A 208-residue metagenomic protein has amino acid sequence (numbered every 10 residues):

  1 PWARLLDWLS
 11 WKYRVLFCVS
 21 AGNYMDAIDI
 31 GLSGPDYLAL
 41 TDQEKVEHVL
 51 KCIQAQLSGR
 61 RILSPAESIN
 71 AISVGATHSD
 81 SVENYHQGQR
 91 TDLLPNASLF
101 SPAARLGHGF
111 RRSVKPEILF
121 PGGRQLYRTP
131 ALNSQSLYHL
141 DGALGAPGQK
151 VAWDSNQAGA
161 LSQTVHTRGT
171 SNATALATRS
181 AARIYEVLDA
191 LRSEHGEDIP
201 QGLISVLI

Functional and structural regions predicted by a protein language model:
P1-S68, H78-S81, L161-L176: Substrate-binding/access-modulating region of protease and related hydrolase catalytic domains
W8-L16, R124-Y127, E186-E194: Secondary-structure boundary elements
C18, I72-G75, L119: Hydrophobic/aromatic beta-strand patches that form the interior of the parallel beta-sheet core in alpha/beta enzyme
Q54-S58, S98-R105: N-terminal domain-start motif of subtilase-like serine proteases
E67-N70, V114-P116: Residues that flank catalytic or metal-binding motifs in active/ligand-binding sites
T77-T91, A97, A104-A175, L191: Catalytic-core environment of secreted peptidases
A173-Y185: Active-site-proximal alpha-helical segments within enzyme catalytic domains
E186-I208: An often Trp-containing, charged/polar helix-loop segment at the C-terminal end of enzyme catalytic cores
